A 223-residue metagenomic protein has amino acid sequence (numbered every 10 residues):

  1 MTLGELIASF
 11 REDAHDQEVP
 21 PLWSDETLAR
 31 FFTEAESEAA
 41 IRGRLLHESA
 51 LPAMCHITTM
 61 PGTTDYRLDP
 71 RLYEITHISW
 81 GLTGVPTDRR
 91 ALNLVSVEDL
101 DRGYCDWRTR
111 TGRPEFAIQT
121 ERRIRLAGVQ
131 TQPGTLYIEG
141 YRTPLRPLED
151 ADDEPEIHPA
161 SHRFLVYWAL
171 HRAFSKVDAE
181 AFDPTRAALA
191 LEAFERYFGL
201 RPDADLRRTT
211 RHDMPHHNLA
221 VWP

Functional and structural regions predicted by a protein language model:
M1-P223: Glycine-enriched, solvent-exposed interface loops adjoining structured elements
